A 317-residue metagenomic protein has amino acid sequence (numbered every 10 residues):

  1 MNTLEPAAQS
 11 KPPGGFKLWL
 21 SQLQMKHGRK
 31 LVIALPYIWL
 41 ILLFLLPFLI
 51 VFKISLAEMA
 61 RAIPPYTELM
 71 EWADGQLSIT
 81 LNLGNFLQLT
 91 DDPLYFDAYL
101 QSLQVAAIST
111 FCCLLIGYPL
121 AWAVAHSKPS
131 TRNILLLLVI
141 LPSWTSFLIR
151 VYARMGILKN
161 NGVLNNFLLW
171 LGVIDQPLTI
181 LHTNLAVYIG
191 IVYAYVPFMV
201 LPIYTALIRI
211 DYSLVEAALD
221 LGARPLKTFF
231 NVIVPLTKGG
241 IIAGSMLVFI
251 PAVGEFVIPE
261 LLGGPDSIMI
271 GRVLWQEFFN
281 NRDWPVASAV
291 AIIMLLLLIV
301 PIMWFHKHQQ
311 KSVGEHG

Functional and structural regions predicted by a protein language model:
N2-E5, Y204-L219, P285-G317: C-terminal transmembrane helix and the adjacent membrane-cytosol boundary/short C-terminal tail of inner/organellar
K11-I54, E58, N133, L137-L138: N-terminal signal-anchor/first transmembrane alpha helix
L18-Q22, L69-D74, V151-V192, L226 (+1 more regions): Membrane-interfacial helix termini and adjacent extracytoplasmic/periplasmic loops of multi-pass transporters
L23-R29, M59-A62, W72, F86-L89 (+3 more regions): Interhelical loop and adjacent transmembrane-helix boundary motif in polytopic membrane transport permeases
V32-I33, L120-I157, V215-E216, F229-F230 (+1 more regions): Cytoplasmic-entry segments and transmembrane alpha-helices of multi-pass inner-membrane transporters
L35, L137, L141, Y193 (+2 more regions): Transmembrane alpha-helices
L45-P93, I157, G264-P265, G317: Short membrane-interfacial helix/loop motifs at transmembrane-helix boundaries
D92-H126, P225: Transmembrane alpha-helix signature in integral membrane proteins
